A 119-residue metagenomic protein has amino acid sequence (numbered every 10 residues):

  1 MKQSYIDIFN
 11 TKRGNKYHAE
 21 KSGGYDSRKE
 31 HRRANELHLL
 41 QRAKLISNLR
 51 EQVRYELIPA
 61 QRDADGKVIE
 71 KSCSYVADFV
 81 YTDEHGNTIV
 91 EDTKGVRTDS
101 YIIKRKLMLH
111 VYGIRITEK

Functional and structural regions predicted by a protein language model:
M1-K119: Electrostatic, structured charged patches in enzyme active sites and in nucleic-acid/phosphate-binding
